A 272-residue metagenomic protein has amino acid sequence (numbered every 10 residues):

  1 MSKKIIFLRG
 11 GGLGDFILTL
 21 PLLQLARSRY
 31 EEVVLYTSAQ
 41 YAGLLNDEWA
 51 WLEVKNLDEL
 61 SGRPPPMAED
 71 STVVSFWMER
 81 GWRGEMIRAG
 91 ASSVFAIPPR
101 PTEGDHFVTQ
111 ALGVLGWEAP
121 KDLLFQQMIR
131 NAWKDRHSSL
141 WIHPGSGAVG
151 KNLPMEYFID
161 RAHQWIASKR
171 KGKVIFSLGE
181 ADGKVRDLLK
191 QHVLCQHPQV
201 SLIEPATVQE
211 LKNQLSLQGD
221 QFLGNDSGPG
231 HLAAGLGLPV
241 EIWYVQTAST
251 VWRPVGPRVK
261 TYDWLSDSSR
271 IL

Functional and structural regions predicted by a protein language model:
M1-L272: Catalytic machinery of carbohydrate-active enzymes, primarily nucleotide-sugar-dependent glycosyltransferases
